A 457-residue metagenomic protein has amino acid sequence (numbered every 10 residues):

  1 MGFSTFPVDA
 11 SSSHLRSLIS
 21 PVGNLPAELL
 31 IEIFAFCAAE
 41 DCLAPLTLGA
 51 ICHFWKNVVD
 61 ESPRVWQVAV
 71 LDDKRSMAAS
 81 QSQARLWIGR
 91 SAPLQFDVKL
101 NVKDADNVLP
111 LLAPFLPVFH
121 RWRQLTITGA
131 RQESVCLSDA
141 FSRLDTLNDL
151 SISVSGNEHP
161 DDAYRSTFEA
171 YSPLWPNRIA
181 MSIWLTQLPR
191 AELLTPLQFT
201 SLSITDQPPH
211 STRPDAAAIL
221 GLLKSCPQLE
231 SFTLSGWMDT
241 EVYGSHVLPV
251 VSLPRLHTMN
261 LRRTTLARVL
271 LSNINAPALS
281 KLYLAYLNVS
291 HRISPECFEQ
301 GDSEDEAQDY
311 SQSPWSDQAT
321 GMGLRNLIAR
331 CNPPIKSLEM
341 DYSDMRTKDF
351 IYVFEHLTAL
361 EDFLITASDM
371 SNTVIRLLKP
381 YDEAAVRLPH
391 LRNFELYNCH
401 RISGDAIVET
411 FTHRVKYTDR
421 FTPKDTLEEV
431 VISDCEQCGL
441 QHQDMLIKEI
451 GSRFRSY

Functional and structural regions predicted by a protein language model:
M1-Y457: Leucine-rich repeat
